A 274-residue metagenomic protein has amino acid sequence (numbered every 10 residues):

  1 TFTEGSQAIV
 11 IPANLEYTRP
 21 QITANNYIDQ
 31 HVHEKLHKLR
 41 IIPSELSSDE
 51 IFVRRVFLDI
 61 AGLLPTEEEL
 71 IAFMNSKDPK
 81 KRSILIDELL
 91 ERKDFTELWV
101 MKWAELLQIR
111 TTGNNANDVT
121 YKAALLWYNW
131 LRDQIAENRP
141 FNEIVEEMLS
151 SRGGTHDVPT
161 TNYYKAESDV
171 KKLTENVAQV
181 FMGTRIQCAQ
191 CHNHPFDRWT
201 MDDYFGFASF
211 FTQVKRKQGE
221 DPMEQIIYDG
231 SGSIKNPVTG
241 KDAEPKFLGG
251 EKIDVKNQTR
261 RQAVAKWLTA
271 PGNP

Functional and structural regions predicted by a protein language model:
T1-E4: Short, aromatic- and glycine-rich surface loops/edge beta-strands on solvent-exposed regions
Q7-L268, P274: Short, structured secondary-structure elements that scaffold catalytic or ligand/cofactor-binding regions
